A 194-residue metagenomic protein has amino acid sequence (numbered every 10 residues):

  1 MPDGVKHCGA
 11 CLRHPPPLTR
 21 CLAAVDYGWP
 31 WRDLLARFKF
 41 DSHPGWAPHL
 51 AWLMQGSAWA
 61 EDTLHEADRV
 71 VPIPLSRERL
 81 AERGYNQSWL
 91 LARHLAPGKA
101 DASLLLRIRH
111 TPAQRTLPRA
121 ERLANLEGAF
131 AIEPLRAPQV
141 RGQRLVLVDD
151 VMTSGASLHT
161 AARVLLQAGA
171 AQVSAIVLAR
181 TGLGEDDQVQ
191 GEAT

Functional and structural regions predicted by a protein language model:
M1-T194: Glycine-rich phosphate/pyrophosphate-handling loop used in enzymes and phosphotransfer proteins
